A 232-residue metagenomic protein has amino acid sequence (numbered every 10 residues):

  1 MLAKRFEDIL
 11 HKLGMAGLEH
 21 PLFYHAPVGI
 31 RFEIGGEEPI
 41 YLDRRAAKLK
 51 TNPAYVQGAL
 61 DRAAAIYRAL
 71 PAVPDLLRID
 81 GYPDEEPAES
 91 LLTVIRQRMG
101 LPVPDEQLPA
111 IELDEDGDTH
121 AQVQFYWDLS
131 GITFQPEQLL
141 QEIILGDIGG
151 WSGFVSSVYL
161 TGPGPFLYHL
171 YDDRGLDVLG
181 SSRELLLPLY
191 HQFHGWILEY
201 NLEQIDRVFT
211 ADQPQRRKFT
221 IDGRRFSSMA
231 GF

Functional and structural regions predicted by a protein language model:
M1-G150: Extended, low-hydrophobicity segments enriched in charged/polar residues
V158-F232: Alpha-helical oligomerization segments
